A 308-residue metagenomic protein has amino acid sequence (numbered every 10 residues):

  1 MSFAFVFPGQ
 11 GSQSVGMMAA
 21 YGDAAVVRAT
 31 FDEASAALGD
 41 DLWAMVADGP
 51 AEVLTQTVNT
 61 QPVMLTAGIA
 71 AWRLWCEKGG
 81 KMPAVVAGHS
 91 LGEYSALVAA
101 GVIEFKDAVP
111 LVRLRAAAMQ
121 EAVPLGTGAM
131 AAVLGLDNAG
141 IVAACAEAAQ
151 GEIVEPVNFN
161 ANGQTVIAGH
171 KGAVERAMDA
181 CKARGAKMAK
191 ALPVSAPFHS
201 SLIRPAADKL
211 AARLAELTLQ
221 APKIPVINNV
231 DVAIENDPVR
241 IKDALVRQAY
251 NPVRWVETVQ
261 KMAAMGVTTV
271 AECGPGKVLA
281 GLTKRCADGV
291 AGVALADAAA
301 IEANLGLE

Functional and structural regions predicted by a protein language model:
M1-I141, L192, T269-A299, A303: FabD-like malonyl-/acyl-CoA
Q10-S12, L38, A100-N251: Alpha/beta catalytic cores of group-transfer enzymes, especially the acyltransferase/condensing modules of polyketide
C76, K182, A263-G266: Non-catalytic positions within long, well-ordered alpha-helices that form the structural scaffold/packing of enzyme
S90, T218, G266: Conserved functional loop/turn residues at catalytic and ligand-binding sites
A173-V174, R213, V290, A298-E308: NAD(P)-dependent dehydrogenase/reductase Rossmann-like domain
Y250-V267: A short, acidic, amphipathic alpha-helical segment used as a generic capping/interface helix at domain edges
